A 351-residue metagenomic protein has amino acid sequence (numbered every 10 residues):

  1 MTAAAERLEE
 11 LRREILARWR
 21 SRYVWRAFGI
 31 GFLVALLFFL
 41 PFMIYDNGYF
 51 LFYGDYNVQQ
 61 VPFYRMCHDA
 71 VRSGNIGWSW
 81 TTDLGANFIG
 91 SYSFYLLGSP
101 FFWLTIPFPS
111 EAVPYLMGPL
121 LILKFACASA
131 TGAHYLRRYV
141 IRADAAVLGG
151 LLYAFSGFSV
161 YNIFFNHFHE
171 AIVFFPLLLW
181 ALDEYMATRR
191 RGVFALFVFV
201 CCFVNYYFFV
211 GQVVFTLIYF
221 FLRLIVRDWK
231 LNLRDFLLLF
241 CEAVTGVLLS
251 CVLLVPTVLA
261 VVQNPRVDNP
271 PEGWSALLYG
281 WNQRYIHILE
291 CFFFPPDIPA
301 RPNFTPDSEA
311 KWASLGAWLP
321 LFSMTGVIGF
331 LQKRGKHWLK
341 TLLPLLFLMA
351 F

Functional and structural regions predicted by a protein language model:
M1-M43, L238: Start-transfer (signal-anchor) and selected internal transmembrane alpha helices of multi-pass inner/ER membrane
S21-F32, D235-A243, G335-P344: Alpha-helical transmembrane segments and their helix-start/interface "positive-inside/aromatic belt" motifs in integral
G31-A35, F125-R138, D144-I225, L238-V258 (+1 more regions): Membrane-embedded helix bundles of polyisoprenyl
F39, M43-D46, P107, F220 (+4 more regions): Transmembrane helix-loop junctions and nearby membrane-interface residues
P41-Y139, D144-P176, V204, F304-E309: Active-site lumenal/periplasmic loops and adjacent helix-entry segments of GT-C-fold, multi-pass membrane
P41-Y53, N162, N166, L254-N269 (+1 more regions): Juxtamembrane/interface segments at transmembrane-helix termini
V58, P62-D69, D235-F236, A243-F330: Periplasmic/ER-lumenal interhelical loops and adjacent helix-loop junctions in multi-pass membrane proteins
D228-L237, G326-F351: Membrane-interface helix-loop-helix junctions at transmembrane boundaries of multi-pass membrane enzymes, predominantly
